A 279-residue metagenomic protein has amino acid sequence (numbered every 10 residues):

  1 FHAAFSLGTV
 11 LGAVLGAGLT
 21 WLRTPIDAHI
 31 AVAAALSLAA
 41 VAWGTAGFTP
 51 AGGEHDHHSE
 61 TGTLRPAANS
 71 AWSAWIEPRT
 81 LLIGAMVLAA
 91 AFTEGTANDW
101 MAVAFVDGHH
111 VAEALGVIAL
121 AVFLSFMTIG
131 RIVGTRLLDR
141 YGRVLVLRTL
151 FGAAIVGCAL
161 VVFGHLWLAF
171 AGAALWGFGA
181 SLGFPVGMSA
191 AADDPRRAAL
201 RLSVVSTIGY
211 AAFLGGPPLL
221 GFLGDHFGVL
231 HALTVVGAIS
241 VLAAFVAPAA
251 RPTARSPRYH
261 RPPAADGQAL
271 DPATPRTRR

Functional and structural regions predicted by a protein language model:
F1-G52: Helix-loop-helix hairpin linking two adjacent transmembrane segments in secondary transporters
G18-A34, G221-S240: A membrane-interface helix-boundary motif in multi-pass transporters
T20, G130-G142, G224-D225: Helix-to-loop junctions at the C-terminal end of transmembrane segments in multipass secondary transporters
T49-I83, D266-P275: Juxtamembrane intracellular "pre-TM" segments in multi-pass secondary transporters
E77-A121, S125-I129: Extracytoplasmic gate region of multi-pass secondary transporters
L145-A159, G237: Structural signature of the two symmetry-related core transmembrane helices
L182-P195: Intracellular juxtamembrane helix-capping segments at the cytosolic ends of symmetry-related transmembrane helices
P195-V229, V236: A late C-terminal transmembrane helix in Major Facilitator Superfamily
